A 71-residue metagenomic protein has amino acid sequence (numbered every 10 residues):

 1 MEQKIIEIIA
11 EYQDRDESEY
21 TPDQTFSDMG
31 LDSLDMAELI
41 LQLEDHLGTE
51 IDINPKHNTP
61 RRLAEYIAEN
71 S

Functional and structural regions predicted by a protein language model:
M1-S18, A68-N70: Thiotemplate assembly-line natural product biosynthesis machinery
A10-D28, T49-K56: Phosphopantetheine carrier-protein modules
S33: Catalytic nucleophile serine of serine hydrolases, specifically the conserved "nucleophile elbow" pentapeptide
M36-N58: Phosphopantetheinylated carrier protein domains
P60-S71: Short, cationic-aromatic polyanion-contact patches
